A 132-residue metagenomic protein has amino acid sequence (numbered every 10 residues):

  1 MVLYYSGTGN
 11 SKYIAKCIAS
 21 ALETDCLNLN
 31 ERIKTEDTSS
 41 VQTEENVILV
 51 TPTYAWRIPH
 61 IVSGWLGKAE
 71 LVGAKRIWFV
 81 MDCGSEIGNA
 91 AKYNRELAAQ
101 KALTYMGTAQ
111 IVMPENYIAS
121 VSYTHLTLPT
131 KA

Functional and structural regions predicted by a protein language model:
V2, T24-C26, Y105-T108: Conserved beta-strand scaffold positions in the cores of enzyme catalytic domains, especially in NTP/NDP-utilizing
V2-K16: N-terminal beta1-alpha1 ligand-phosphate binding loop
C17-T24: A short, Lys/Arg-enriched amphipathic alpha-helix followed by its capping loop at the start of a domain
A21, K68, T127: Active-site catalytic microenvironments for nucleophilic, acid-base chemistry
N30-M113: Helix-loop-strand module that forms the ligand-binding subsite of alpha/beta enzymes
V41-Q42, V121-Y123: Short low-complexity, flexible loop/linker segments enriched in glycine and/or proline with clustered acidic
N116-S120: A short acidic, helix-capping loop that chelates divalent metal ions and anchors anionic groups
T124-T130: Conserved small/polar residues in nucleotide/adenosyl-binding loops
